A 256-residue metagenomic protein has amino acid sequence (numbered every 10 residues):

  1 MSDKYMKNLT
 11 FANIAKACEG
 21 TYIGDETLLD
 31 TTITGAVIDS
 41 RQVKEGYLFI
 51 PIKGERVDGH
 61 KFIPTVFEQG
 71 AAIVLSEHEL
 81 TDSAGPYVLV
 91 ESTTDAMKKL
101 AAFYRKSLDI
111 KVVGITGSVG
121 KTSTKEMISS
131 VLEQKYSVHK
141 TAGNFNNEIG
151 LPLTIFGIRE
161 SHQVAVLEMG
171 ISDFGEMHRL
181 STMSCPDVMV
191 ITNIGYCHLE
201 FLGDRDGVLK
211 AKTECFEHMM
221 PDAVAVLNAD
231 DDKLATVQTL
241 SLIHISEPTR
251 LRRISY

Functional and structural regions predicted by a protein language model:
M1-K99: N-terminal leader/targeting and accessory segments in enzymes
A15-K16, A96-A229, K233-S241: Phosphate-binding loop of NTP-binding sites
G24, P51, S76, L89-V90 (+5 more regions): Structural signal for conserved beta-strand scaffold positions within catalytic alpha/beta enzyme cores
A71, S241-L242: Structural alpha-beta junctions
I73-E79, P86-V88, T213, V224 (+2 more regions): Generic alpha-helical hydrophobic packing signal
H78, M169, T249: Residue immediately C-terminal to the conserved phosphorylatable aspartate in receiver
T81, C197, L251: Active-site loop signature of alpha/beta-hydrolase-fold enzymes
I243-Y256: Single conserved hydrophobic/aromatic residue that forms the stacking wall/gate of nucleotide- or nucleobase-binding
